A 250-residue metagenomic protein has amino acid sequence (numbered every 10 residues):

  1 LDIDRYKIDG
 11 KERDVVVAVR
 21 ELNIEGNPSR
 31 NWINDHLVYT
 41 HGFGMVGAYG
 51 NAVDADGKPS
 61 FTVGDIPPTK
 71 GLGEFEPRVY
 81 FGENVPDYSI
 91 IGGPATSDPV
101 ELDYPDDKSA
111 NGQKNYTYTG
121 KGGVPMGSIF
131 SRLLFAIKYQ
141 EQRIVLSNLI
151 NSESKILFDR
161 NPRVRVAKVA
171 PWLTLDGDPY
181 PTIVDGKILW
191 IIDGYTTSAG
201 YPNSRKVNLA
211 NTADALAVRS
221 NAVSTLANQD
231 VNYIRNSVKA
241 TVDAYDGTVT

Functional and structural regions predicted by a protein language model:
L1-T250: Soluble extracytoplasmic regions of secretory-pathway and membrane proteins
